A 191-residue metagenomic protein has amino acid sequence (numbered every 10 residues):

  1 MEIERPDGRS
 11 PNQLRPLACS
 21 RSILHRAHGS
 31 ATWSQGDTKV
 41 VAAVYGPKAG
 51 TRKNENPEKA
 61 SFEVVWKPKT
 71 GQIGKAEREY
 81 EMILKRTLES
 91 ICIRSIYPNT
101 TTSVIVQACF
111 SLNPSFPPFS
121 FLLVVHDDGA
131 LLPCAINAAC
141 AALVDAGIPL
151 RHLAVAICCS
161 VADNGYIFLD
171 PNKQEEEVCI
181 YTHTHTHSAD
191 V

Functional and structural regions predicted by a protein language model:
M1-V191: Polyanion-binding surfaces on beta-sheet-dominated domains and ring/shell assemblies
